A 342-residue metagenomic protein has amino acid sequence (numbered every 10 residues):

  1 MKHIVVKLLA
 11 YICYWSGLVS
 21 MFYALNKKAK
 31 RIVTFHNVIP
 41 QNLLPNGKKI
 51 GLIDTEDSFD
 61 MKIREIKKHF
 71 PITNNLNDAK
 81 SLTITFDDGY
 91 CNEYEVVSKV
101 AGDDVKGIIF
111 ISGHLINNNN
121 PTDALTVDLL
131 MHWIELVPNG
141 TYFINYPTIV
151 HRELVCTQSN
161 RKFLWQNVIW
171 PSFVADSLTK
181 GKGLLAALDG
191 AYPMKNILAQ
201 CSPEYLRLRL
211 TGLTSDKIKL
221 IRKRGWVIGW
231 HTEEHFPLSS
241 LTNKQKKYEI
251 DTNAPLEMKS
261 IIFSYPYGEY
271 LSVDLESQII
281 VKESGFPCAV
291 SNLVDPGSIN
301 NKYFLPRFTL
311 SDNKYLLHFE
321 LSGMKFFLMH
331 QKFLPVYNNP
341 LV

Functional and structural regions predicted by a protein language model:
M1-T85, S239-V342: C-terminal active-site subregion of NodB/CE4 polysaccharide deacetylases
L18-N26, S98-A101, G212-K223: Short amphipathic alpha-helices and their capping/turn segments at secondary-structure boundaries
T34, P121-R224: Extended, charge-rich helix/loop segments that form flexible, surface "patches" used to engage negatively charged
I39-P40, I116, T232-P237: Conserved radical SAM core fold
E65-P71, D103, S215-V227, L256-M258: A structural motif corresponding to the C-terminal end of an alpha-helix and its immediate exit/capping segment
T85, G89-V97: Membrane-embedded segments
Y90, K99-F110, F163-Q200, W226-W230 (+2 more regions): CE4/NodB-like, metal-dependent polysaccharide N-deacetylase domain that modifies extracellular/periplasmic N-acetylated
I116-N118, V127, E257-M258: Carbohydrate transferase catalytic cores enriched for Leloir-type hexosyltransferases
